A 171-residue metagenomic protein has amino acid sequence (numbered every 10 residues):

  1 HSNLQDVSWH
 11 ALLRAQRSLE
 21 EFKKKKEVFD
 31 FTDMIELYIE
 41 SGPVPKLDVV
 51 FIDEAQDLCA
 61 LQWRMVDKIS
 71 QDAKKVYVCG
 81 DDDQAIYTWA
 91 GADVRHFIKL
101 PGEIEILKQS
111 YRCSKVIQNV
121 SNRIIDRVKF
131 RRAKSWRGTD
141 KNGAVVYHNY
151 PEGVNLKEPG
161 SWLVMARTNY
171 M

Functional and structural regions predicted by a protein language model:
H1-F51, A60-M65, V78, T88: Accessory N-terminal region flanking or inserted into the helicase ATPase core in nucleic-acid motor proteins
K24, Y38-P45, M65-D67, V94-F97 (+2 more regions): Short, flexible, glycine/charge-rich loop motifs used to bind or transfer phosphoryl groups or to couple energy/partner
E27, I69, S110, N155-K157: Generic structural signal for beta-strand residues in well-ordered domains
F29-T32, Y111, K115, H148: An alpha-helix initiation/capping motif
V44-K46, D72-A73, E158-P159: Short loop/turn elements that form and flank the Walker-type P-loop nucleotide-binding site in RecA-like NTPase cores
V49, Q56-N142, L163-M171: Conserved helicase motor core of SF1/SF2 NTP-dependent helicases
V146-G160: Conserved interdomain hinge at the start of the Helicase C-terminal
